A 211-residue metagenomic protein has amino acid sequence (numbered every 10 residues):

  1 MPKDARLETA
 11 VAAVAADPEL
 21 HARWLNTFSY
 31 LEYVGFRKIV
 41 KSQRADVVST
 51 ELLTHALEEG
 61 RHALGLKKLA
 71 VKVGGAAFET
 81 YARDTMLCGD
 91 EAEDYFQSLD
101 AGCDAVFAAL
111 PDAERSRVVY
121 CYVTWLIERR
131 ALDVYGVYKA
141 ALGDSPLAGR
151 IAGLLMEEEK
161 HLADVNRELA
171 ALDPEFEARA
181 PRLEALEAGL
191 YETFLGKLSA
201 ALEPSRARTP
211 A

Functional and structural regions predicted by a protein language model:
M1-A211: Non-heme di-metal
